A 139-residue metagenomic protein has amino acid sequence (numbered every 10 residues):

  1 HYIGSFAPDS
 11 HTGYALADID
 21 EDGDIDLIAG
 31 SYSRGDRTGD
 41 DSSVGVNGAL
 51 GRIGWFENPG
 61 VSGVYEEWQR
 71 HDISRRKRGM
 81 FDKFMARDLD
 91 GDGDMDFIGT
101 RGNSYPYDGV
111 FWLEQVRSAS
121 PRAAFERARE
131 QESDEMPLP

Functional and structural regions predicted by a protein language model:
H1-P139: Beta-propeller-forming repeat regions
